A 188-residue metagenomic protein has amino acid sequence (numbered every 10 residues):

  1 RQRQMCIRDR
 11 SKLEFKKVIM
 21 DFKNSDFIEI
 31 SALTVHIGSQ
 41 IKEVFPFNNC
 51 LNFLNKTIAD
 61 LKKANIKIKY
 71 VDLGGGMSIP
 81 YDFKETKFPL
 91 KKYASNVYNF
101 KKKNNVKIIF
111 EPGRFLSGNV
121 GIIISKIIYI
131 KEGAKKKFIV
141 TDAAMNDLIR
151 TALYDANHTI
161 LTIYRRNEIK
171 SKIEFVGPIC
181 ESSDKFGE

Functional and structural regions predicted by a protein language model:
Q2-I7: Short, small-residue-biased leader/transition segments that mark boundaries at the very start of proteins
R8-L13, Q40, V44-P46: Active-site mouth loops of central-metabolism enzymes
S11-E29, L54-I66: Structured alpha-helical segments in the cores of large, soluble enzyme domains
E29-K42: Conserved strand-turn element in the central/C-terminal portion of the radical SAM core barrel that lines
I37-G38, V71-Y81, P112-R114: Glycine-rich beta-strand-to-loop/alpha-helix junction loops that act as flexible
E43-N49, P80-K92, G118-Y129, E188: Short glycine/threonine-rich loop-to-helix capping motif typified by GTGT followed within a few residues by an Asp-Pro
L54, Y93-K103: Alpha-helix-loop-beta-strand connector modules within alpha/beta enzyme cores
N96, N105-E188: Charged (often Lys/Glu-rich) extended helix/loop segments that serve as interaction or gating elements
